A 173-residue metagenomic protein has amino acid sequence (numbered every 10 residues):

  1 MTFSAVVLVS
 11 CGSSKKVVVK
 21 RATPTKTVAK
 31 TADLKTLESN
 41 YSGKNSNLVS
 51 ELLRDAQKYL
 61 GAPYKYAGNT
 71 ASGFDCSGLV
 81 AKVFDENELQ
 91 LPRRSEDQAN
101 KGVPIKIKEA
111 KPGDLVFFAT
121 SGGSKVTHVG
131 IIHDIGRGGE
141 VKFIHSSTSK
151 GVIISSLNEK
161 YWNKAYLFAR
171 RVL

Functional and structural regions predicted by a protein language model:
V6-S10: C-terminal motif of bacterial Sec signal peptides marking the signal peptidase cleavage site
G12-K20, Y41, I132-L173: Aromatic- and glycine-rich peptidoglycan recognition patches
K15-L48: Post-signal peptide N-terminal segment of mature Sec-exported envelope proteins
A32-E38, Q57-Y66: Acidic/histidine-rich, surface-exposed loop or edge segments in extracytoplasmic proteins
G43-S50, T70-D75, P104, K160-N163: Soluble non-cytosolic domains of exported or imported proteins
A62-P112: Catalytic cysteine-centered active-site loop
G123-V129: Short, Lys/Arg- and Gly-enriched loop/turn segments at beta-strand edges
